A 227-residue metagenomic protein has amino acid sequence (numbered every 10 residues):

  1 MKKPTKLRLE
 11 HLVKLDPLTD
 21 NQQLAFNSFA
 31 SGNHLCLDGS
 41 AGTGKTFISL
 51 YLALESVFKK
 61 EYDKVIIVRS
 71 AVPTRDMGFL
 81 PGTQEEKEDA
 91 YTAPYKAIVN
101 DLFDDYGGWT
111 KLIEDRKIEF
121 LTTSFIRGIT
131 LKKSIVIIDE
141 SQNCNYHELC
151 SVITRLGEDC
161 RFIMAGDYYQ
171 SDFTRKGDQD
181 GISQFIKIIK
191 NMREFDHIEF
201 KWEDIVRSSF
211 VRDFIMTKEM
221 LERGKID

Functional and structural regions predicted by a protein language model:
K2-I138, Q142-D227: Conserved helicase motor core of SF1/SF2 NTP-dependent helicases
